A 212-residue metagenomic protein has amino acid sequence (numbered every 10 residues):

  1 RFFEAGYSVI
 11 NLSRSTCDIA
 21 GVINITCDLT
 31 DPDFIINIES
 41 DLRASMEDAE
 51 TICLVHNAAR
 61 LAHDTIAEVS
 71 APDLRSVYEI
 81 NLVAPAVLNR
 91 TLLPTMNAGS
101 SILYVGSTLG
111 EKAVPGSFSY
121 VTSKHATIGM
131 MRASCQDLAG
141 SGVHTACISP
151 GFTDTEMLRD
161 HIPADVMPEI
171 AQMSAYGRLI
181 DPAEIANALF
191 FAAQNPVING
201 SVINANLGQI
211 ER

Functional and structural regions predicted by a protein language model:
R1-S8: Canonical Rossmann dinucleotide-binding motif of NAD(H)/NADP(H)-dependent dehydrogenases/reductases, specifically
T65-I66, D73-R75, I170: Substrate-binding pocket helix/loop in short-chain dehydrogenase/reductase
V69, A113-V121, A133: Active-site loop-to-helix junction immediately N-terminal to the catalytic Tyr of the SDR YXXXK motif in Rossmann-fold
N89, S123-K124, M131: Active-site helix of classical SDR
P94, Q136-D137: Alpha-helical segment proximal to the catalytic Tyr-Lys
S107: Residue(s) in the substrate-gating loop at a strand-loop-helix junction that position the organic substrate next
R178-N206: C-terminal substrate-recognition "lid" of short-chain dehydrogenase/reductases
